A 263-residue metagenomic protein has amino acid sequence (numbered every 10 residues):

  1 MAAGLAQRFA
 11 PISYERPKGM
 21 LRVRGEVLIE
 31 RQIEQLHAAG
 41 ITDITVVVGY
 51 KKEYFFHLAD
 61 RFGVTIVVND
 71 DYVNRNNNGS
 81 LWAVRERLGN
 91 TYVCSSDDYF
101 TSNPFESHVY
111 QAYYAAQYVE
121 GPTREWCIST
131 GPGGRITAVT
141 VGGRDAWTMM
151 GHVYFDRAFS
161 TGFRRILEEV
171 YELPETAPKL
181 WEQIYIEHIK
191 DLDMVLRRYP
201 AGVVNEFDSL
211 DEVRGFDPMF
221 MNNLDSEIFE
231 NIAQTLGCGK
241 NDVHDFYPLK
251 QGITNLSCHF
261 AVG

Functional and structural regions predicted by a protein language model:
M1-K52: N-terminal glycine-rich phosphate-binding loop and ensuing alpha1 helix
G19, G63-T65, R135, D193-V195: Conserved beta-strand segments of alpha/beta enzyme cores
R24, Y50, Y72, L180 (+2 more regions): Short beta->alpha linker loops
T42-I44, N90, D193: Residues at the starts of beta-strands that form the adenosine-phosphate
F56-C127: Conserved beta-loop-beta/alpha segment of the NTase-like Rossmann-fold superfamily that binds/positions NTPs
T101-T176: Conserved core of the sugar-phosphate nucleotidyltransferase
T148-N231: Conserved alpha/beta core of the MobA/IspD/sugar-nucleotide pyrophosphorylase nucleotidyltransferase superfamily
C238-V262: ATP-binding glycine-rich phosphate-binding loop
